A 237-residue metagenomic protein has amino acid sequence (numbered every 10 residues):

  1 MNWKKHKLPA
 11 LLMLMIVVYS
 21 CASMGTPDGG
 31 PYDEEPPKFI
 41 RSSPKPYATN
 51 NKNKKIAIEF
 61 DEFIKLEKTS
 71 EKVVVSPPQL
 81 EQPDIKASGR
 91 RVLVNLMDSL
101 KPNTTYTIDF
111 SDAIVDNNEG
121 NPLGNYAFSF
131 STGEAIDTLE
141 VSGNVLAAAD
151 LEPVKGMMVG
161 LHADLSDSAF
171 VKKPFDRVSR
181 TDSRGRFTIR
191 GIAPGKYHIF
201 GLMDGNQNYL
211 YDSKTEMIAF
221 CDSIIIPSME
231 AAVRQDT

Functional and structural regions predicted by a protein language model:
M1-C21: Sec-dependent bacterial lipoprotein signal peptides
W3, C21-R184, T188-G191, K196-L202 (+1 more regions): Acidic, low-complexity Ser/Thr/Gly/Pro-rich repeat segments typical of extracellular/periplasmic and surface-exposed
H6, Q79-Q82, Q207, Q235: Residue-identity detector for glutamine
L14-I16, V73, V92, S223-I224 (+1 more regions): Residue-level marker of intrinsically disordered, low-complexity segments enriched for small/polar residues
G124, D204-T237: Structured interaction patches on ligand/partner-binding surfaces of diverse proteins
